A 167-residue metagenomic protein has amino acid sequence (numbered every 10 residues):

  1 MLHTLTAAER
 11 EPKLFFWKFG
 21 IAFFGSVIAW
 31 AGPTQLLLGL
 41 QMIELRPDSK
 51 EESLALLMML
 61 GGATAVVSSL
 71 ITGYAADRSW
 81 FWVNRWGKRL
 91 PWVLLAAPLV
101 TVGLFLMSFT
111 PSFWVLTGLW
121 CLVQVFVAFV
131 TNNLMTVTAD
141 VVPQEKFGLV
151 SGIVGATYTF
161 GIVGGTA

Functional and structural regions predicted by a protein language model:
T4-G62: Helix-loop boundary and gating motifs at the non-cytosolic
F24-I28, G103-M107, F113-V130: Hydrophobic core of transmembrane alpha-helices in multi-pass small-molecule transporters, especially MFS/SLC-type
V27, G62, T101, Q124 (+1 more regions): Residue-level signal for discrete positions within transmembrane alpha-helices of multi-pass small-molecule
L38, F129-V142: Intracellular juxtamembrane helix-capping segments at the cytosolic ends of symmetry-related transmembrane helices
S49-A55, Q144-V154: Loop-to-transmembrane helix entry/capping segments in MFS-fold secondary transporters and related SLC/MFSD carriers
A55-R78: Central cavity-lining transmembrane alpha-helices of secondary-active solute carriers, predominantly the Major
G61-V66, G148-A167: Glycine-rich segments within core transmembrane alpha-helices of 12-TM secondary carriers
G87-F105: Structural signature of the two symmetry-related core transmembrane helices
